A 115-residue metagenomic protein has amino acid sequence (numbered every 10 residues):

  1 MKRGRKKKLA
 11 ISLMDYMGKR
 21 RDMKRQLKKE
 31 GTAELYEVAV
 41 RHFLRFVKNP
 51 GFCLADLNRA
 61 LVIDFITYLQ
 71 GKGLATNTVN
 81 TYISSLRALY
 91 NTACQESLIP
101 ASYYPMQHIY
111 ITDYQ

Functional and structural regions predicted by a protein language model:
M1-K7: N-terminal helical hairpins
L9-K19: Short alpha-helical hairpin
G18-G31, V40-Q115: N-terminal core-binding DNA-recognition domain of tyrosine recombinases/integrases
